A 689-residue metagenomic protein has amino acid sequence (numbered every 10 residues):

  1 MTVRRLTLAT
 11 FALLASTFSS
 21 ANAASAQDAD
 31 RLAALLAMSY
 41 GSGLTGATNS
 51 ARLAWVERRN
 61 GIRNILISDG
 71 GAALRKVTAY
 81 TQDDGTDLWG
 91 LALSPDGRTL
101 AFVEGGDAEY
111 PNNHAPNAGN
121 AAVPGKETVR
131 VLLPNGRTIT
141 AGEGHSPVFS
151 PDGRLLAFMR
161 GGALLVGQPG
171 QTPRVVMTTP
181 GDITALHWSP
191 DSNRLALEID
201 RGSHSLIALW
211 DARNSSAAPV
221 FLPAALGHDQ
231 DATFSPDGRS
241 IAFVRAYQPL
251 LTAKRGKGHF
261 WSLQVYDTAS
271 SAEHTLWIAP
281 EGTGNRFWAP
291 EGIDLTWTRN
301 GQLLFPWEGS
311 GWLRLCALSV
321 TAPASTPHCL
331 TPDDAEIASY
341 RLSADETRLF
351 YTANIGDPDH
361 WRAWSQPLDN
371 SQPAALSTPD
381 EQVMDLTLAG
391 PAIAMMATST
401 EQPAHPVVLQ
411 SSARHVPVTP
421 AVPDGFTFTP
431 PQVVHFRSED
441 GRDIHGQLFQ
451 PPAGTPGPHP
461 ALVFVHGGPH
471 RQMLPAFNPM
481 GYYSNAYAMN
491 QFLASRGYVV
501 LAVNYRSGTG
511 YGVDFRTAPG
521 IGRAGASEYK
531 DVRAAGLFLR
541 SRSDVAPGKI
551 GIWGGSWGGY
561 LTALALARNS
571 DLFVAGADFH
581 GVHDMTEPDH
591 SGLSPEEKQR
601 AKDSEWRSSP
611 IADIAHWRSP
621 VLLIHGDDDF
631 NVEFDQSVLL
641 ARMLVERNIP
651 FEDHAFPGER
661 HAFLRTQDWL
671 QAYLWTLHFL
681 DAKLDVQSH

Functional and structural regions predicted by a protein language model:
M1-T10: Bacterial N-terminal signal peptides that target proteins for export
A9-T17: Bacterial N-terminal signal peptides
A21-A26: Boundary at the C-terminal end of the N-terminal hydrophobic targeting segment
A33-L66: Beta-strand-rich domains and repeat architectures in extracellular enzymes and scaffolds, especially beta-propellers
L44-R52, G90-T99, P147-L155, A185-R194 (+5 more regions): Blade-terminus and WD-like Trp-Asp/Gly-His loop motifs, strongest in beta-propeller folds
V56-L66, Y80-D87, A101-R130, I139-S146 (+13 more regions): A flexible loop/linker signature enriched in serine peptidases of the S9 family
D69-A72, L133-G136, Q168-T172, D211-S215 (+4 more regions): Short loop/turn segments that connect beta-strands within beta-propeller blades
T378, M384-H689: Serine-hydrolase catalytic core recognition
